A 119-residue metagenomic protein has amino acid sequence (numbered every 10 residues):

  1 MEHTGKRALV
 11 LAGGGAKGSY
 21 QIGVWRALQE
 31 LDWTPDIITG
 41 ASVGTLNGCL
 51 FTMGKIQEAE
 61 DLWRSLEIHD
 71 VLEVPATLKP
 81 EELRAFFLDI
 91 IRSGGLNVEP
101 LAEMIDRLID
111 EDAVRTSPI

Functional and structural regions predicted by a protein language model:
M1-A41, C49-I119: Patatin-like phospholipase
